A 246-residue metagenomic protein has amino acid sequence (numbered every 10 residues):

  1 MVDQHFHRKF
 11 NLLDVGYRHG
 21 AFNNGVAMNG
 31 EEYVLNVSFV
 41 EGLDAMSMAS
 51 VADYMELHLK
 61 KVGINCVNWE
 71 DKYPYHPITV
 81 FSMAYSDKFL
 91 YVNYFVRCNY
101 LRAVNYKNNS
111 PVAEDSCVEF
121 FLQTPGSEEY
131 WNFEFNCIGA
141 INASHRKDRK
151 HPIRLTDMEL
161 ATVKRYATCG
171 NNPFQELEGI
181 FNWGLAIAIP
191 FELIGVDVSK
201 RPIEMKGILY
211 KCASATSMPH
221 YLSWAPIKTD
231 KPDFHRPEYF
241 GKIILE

Functional and structural regions predicted by a protein language model:
F6-E246: Structural preference for beta-rich elements and adjacent junctions enriched in aromatics
